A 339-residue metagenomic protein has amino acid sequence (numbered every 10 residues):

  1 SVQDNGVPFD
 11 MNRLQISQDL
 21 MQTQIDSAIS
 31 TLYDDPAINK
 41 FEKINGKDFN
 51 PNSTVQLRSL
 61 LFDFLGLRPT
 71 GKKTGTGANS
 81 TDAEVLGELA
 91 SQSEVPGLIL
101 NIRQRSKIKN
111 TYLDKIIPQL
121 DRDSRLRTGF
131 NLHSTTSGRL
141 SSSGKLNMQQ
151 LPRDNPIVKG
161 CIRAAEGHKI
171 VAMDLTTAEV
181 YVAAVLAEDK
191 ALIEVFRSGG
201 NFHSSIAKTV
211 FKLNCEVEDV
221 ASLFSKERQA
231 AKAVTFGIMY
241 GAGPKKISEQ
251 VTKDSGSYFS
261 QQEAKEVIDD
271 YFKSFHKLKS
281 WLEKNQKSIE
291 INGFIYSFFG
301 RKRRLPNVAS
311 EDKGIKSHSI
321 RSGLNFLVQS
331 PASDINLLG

Functional and structural regions predicted by a protein language model:
S1-D48, A187-R197: Mixed-charge, glycine-rich, non-catalytic linkers/tails in nucleic-acid processing enzymes
L14-L32, L61, A231, A264-F275: Short amphipathic alpha-helical coiled-coil/interface segments
I44-S222, Q286-G339: Acidic, glycine-rich two-metal-ion catalytic cores of nucleic acid-processing enzymes
S225-K232, S333: Short, leucine-enriched amphipathic alpha-helices that occur as contiguous helical runs
A230-Y240: Short, amphipathic alpha-helical "recognition" segments used to contact nucleic acids or chromatin
P244: Helix-turn-helix DNA-binding elements, focusing on the entry/boundary residues of the two helices that contact DNA
V251-E266: Short, basic interhelical loop/turn and adjoining N-cap of the next helix at nucleic-acid- or acidic-partner-contacting
